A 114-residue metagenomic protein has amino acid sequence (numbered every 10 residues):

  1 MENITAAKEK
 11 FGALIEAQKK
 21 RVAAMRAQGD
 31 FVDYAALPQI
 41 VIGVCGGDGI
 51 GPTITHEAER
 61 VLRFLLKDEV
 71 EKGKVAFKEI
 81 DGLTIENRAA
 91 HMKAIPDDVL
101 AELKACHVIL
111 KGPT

Functional and structural regions predicted by a protein language model:
M1-T114: Metallocofactor- and cofactor-centric catalytic cores in central/energy metabolism, strongly enriched
